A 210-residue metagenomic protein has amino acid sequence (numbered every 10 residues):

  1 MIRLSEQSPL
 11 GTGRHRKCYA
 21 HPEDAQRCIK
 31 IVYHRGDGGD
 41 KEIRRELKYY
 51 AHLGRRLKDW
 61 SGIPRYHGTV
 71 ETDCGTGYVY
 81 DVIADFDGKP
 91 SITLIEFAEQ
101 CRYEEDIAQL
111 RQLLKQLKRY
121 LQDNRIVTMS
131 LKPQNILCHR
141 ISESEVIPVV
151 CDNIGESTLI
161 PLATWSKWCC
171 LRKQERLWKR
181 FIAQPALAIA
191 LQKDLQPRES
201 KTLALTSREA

Functional and structural regions predicted by a protein language model:
R3-R56, W165-C170: ATP-binding glycine-rich loop module of kinase domains
A20-H21, I31, G68, V82 (+1 more regions): Conserved hydrophobic "DFG−1" position in protein kinase catalytic cores
C28-H34, D81, D152-I154: Active-site ExK catalytic segment of metal-dependent nucleases
R35, D73, F86-D87, R140 (+1 more regions): Feature marks short, surface-exposed loop/turn motifs that line or immediately flank catalytic pockets and channel
W60-Q109: Conserved structural core of kinase catalytic domains
Q100-Q109, L113, R119-T128, H139-A210: C-lobe/activation-segment region of protein kinase-like
L131: Hydrophobic HxD+1 residue recognition
Q134-N135: Conserved protein-kinase catalytic-loop position immediately C-terminal to the HRD catalytic Asp
